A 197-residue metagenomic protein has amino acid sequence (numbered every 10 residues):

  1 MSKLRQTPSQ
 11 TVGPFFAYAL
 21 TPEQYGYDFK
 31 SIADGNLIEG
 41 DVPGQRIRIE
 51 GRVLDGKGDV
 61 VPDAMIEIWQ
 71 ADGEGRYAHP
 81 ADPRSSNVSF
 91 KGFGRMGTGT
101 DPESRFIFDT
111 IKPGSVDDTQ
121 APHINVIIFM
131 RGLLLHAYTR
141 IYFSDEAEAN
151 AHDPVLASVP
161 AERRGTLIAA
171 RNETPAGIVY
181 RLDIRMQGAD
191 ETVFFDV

Functional and structural regions predicted by a protein language model:
M1-V197: Beta-strand-dominated extracellular/periplasmic modules and repeats in secreted or surface-exposed proteins
